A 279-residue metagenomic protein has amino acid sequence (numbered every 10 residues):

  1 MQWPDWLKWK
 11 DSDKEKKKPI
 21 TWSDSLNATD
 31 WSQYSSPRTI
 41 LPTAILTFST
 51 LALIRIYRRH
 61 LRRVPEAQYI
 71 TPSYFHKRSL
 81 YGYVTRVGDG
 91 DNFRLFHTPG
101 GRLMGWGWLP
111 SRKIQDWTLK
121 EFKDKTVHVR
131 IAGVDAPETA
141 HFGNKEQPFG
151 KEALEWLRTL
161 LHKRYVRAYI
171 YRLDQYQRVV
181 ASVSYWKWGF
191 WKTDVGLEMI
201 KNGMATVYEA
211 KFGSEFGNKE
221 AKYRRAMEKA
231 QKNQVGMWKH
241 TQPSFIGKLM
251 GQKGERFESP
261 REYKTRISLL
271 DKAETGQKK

Functional and structural regions predicted by a protein language model:
Q2-K279: Small beta-barrel nucleic-acid-binding modules, primarily SNase/OB-fold domains and secondarily Tudor-like barrels
